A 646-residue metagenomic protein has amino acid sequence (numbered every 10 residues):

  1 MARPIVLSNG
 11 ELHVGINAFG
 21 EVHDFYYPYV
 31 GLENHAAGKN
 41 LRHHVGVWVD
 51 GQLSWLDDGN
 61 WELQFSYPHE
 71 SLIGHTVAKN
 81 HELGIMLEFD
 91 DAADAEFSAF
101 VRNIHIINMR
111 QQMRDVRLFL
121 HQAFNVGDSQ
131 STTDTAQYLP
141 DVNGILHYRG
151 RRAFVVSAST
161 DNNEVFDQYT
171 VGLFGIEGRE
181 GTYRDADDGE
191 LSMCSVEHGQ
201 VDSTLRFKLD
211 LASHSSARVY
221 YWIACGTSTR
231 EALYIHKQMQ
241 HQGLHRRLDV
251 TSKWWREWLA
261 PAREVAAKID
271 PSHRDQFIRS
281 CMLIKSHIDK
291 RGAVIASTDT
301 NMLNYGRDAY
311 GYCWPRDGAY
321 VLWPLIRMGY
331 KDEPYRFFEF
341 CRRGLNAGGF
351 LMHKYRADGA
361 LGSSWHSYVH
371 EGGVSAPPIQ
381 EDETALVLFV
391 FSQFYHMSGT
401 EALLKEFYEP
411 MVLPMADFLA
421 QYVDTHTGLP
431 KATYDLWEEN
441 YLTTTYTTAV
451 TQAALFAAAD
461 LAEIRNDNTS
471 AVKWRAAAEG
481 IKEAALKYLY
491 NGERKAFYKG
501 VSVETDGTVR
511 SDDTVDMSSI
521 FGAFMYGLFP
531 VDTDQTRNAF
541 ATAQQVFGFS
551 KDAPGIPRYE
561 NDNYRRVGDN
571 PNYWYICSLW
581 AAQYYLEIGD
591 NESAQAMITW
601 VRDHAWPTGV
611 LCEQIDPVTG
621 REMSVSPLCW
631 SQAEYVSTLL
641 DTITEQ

Functional and structural regions predicted by a protein language model:
M1-G46, Y310, V321, R356-A357 (+4 more regions): C-terminal capping/lid segments that line or modulate ligand- or cofactor-binding pockets
M1-H81, F154-R184, V250-Q276: An extended acidic
M1-N9, G20, E164, T182 (+4 more regions): Low-complexity, Ser/Thr/Pro/Gly-enriched N-terminal "stalk/linker" regions
F65, R114-D115, L209-R230: Short Pro-Gly-centered flexible turn/kink motifs
F65-E70, V77, A293-L303, C313 (+3 more regions): Helix-terminus loop motifs that line ligand-binding clefts
V77-K79, L83-D188, S203-L205, Q238-E257: Polysaccharide-binding surfaces and accessory modules of carbohydrate-active proteins
S157-G178, F350-R356, A360-V369, T444-V450 (+2 more regions): Extended ligand-binding clefts on enzyme/binding-domain cores
A260-P271, M282-S286, A319-D332, S375-A376 (+5 more regions): Well-ordered alpha-helical scaffold segments within catalytic/enzyme domains
